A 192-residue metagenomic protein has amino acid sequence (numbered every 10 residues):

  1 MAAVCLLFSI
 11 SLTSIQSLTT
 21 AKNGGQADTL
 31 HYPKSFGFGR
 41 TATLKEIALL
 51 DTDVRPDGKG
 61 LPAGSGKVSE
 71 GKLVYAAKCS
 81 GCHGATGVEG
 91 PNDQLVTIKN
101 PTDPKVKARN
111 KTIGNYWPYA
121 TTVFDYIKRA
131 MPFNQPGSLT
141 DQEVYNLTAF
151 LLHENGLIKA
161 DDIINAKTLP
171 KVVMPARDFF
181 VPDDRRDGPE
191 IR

Functional and structural regions predicted by a protein language model:
M1-S9: Sec-dependent N-terminal signal peptides
F8-A27: Bacterial Sec-dependent signal peptides at the C-terminal "C-region" and cleavage site
G37-V74, P132-P136: Electrostatic cytochrome c docking/interface patches
E46, K67, Y119, V123 (+1 more regions): Stable alpha-helical elements in mature extracytoplasmic
G71, Y75-T86, L95, L147-L151: The canonical Cys-X-X-Cys-His
K72, G87-K128, P132, A166: Gly/Gly-Pro-rich "capping" loops immediately C-terminal to redox-active cysteine motifs in periplasmic/lumenal
C79, F124, K128-M131, Y145-N155: Amphipathic alpha-helical interface segments used for dimerization/assembly
P136-R192: Flexible coil segments in periplasmic/lumen-exposed cytochrome c-class electron-transfer proteins
